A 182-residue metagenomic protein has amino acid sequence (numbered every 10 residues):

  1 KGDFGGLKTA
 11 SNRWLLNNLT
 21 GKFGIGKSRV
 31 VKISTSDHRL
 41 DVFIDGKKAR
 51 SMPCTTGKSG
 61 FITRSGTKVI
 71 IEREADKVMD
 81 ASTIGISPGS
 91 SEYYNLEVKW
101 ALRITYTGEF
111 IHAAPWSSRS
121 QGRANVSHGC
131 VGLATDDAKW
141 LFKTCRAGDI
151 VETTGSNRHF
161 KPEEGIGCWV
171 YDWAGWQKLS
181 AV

Functional and structural regions predicted by a protein language model:
G2-S28: Acidic, Ser/Thr/Gly/Pro-rich low-complexity segments and short DxT(G/T)-type signature motifs
K8, D37, I44-G46, T56 (+3 more regions): A mature extracytoplasmic/lumenal domain signature
L16, G24-G26, I33-S34, Y94-L96: Short solvent-exposed loop/turn micro-motifs enriched in small/polar/acidic residues
T20-K22, V30, S51-P53, T67-V69 (+1 more regions): Well-ordered beta-strand positions in beta-sheet-rich domains
G26-T55: Compositionally biased low-complexity segments at domain edges in trafficked proteins and select soluble regulators
S28, R50, K58-S65, K77-V182: Exported/periplasmic cell-wall-interacting domains
L40, I70, L102: Conserved hydrophobic/aromatic pocket- or pore-lining residues that grip, position, or stack substrates in active sites
